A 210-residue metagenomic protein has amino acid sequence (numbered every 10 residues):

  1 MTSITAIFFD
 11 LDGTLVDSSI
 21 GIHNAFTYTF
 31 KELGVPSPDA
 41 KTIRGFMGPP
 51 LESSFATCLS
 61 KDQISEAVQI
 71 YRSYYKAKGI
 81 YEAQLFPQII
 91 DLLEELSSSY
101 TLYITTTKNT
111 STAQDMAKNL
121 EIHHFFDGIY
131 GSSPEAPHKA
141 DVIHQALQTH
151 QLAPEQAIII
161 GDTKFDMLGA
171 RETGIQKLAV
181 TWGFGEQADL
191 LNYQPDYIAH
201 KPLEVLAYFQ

Functional and structural regions predicted by a protein language model:
T2-I90, H123: N-terminal helical cap/lid subdomain that shapes the substrate entry/recognition surface in HAD-like hydrolases
T5-A6, K139-M167: Conserved Lys-Pro-Asp/Glu-containing loop-to-beta segment of HAD-superfamily phosphomonoesterases, centered on
A25, D39-T42, P50-S54, L92 (+6 more regions): Hydrophobic alpha-helical segments typical of transmembrane helices and their membrane-interface/capping positions
F26, L92-A117, Y130: Substrate-recognition element of Asp-dependent hydrolases with the DxDx(T/V) motif
F30, A117, L147: ABC transporter ATPase nucleotide-binding domain signature
H123-P137: A short, structured active-site edge motif that brings together acidic residues
I158-I198: Acidic, Mg2+-coordinating phosphoryl-transfer loop and its flanking beta/alpha structural elements, shared across
